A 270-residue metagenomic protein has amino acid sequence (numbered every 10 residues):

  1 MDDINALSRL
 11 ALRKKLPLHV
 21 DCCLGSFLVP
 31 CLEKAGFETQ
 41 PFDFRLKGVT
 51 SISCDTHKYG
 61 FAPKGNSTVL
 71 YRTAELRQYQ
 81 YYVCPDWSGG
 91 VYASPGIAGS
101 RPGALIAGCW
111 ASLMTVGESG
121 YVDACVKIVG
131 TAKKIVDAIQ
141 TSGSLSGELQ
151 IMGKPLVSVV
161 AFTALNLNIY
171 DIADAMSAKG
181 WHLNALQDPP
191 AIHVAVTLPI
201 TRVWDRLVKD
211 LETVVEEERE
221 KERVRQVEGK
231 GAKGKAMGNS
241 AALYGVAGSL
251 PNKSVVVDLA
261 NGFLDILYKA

Functional and structural regions predicted by a protein language model:
M1, H19, C31-S158, F162-L167: Active-site C-terminal subdomain of aminotransferase-like
M1-E33: Catalytic PLP-binding core of fold-type I/II PLP enzymes
I4-A11, T50-S53, V136, A173 (+1 more regions): Short, well-ordered alpha-helical packing segments
N5-R9, V69-L70, P85-D86, S177-A178 (+1 more regions): Short, solvent-exposed amphipathic alpha-helical segments in soluble enzyme and RNA/protein-processing domains
L24, K58, L198-I200: Glycine-rich beta-alpha junction loops
L24, L156, P189: Residue-level "edge-of-site" marker
S26, E75-R77, I200: Short loop/turn segments at secondary-structure transitions that flank enzyme active sites
V122, T131, T141, S146 (+1 more regions): Non-catalytic terminal extensions of PLP-dependent enzymes
